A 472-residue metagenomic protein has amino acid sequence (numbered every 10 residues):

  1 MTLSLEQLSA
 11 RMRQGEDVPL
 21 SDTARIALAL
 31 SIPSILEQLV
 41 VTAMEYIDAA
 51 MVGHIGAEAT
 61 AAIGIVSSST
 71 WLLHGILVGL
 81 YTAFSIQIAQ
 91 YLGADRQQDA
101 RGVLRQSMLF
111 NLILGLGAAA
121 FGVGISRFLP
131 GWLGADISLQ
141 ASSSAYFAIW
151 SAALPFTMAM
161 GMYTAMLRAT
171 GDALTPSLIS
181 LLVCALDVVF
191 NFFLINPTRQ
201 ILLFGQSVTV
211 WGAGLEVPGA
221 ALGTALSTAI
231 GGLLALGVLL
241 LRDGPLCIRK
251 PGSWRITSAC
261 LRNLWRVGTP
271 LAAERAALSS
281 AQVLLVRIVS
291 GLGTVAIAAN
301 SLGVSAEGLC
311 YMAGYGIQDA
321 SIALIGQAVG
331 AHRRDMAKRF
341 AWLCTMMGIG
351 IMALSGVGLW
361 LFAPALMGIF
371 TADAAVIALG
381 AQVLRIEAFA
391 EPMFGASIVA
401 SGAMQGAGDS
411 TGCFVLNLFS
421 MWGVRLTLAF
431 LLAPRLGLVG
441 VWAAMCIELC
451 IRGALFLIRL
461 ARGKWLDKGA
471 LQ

Functional and structural regions predicted by a protein language model:
M1-S34, I88-P155, L186, P197-T269 (+2 more regions): Short alpha-helical transmembrane segments in multi-pass integral membrane proteins
V18-A50, H54-I55, S68-Q87, L112-A119 (+5 more regions): N-terminal transmembrane alpha-helices
A29-D48, I149, M160, S227-G231 (+4 more regions): Transmembrane helical elements of multi-pass membrane transporters/channels
L39-A61, P130-I137, F193-P197, S207-L215 (+5 more regions): Helix-terminus/linker motif at the lipid-water interface of multi-pass membrane proteins
Y46-A50, F128, M162-M166, V188-F193 (+8 more regions): Alpha-helical transmembrane segments of multipass membrane proteins
T60-A120, T157-P176, V286, A299-V357 (+2 more regions): Small-residue-rich hydrophobic transmembrane alpha-helices
T175-I179, L222, V415-L416, A443-A444: Hydrophobic alpha-helical membrane segments of integral membrane proteins
S180-D187, S305-G308, L418-T427: Small-residue-enriched core segments of transmembrane alpha-helices in multipass membrane transport and channel
